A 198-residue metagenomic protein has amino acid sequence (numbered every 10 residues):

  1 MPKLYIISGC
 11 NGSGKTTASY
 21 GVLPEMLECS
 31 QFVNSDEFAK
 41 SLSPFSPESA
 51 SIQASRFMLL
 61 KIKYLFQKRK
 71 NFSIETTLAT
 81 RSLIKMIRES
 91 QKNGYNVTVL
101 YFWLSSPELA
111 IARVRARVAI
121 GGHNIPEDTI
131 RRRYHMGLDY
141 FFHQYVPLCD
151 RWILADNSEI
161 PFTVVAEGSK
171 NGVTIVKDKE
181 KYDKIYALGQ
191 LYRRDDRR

Functional and structural regions predicted by a protein language model:
M1-Y5, K68-K70: Pre-Walker A (Motif I) flank of P-loop NTPase domains
I6-G9, T76: The Walker A (P-loop) glycine that initiates the GxxxxGKT/S ATP-binding motif of P-loop NTPases
G12: Walker A (P-loop) phosphate-binding loop of P-loop NTPases
K15: Conserved lysine of the Walker
S19-K70: Conserved substrate/cofactor phosphate-moiety recognition/catalytic segment in nucleotide-dependent phosphotransferases
Q53-L104, G137, I153: Glycine-rich phosphate-binding loop used to anchor ATP phosphates in small-molecule kinases, encompassing both
Y95-Q144: A glycine- and Lys/Arg-enriched "phosphate-lid" helix/loop adjacent to the NTP-binding pocket of small-molecule kinases
H143-R198: NTP-dependent small-molecule kinase module
